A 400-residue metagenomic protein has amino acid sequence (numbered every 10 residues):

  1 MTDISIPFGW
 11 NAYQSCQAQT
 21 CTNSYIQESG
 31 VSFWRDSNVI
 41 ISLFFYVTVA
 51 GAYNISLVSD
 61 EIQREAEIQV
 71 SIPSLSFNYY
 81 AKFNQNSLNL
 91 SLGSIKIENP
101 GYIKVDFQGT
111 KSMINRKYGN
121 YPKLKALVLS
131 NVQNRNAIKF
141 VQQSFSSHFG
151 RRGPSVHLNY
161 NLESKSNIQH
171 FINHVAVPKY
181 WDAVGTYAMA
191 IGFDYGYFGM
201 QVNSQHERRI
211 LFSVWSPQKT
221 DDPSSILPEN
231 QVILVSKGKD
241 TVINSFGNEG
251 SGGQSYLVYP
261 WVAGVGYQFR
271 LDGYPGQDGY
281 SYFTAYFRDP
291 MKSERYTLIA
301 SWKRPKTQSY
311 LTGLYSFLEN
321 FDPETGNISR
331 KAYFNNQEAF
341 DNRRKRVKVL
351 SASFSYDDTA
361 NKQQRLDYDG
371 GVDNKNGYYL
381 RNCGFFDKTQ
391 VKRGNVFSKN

Functional and structural regions predicted by a protein language model:
M1-P260, Q268-P275, G279-N400: Extracytoplasmic
